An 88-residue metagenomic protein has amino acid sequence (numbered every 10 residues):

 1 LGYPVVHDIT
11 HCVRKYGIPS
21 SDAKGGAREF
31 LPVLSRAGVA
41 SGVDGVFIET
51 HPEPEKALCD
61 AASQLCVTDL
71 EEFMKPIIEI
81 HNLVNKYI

Functional and structural regions predicted by a protein language model:
L1-T50: Catalytic alpha/beta core domains of metabolic enzymes, predominantly
E53-K86: C-terminal helical cap(s) of enzyme catalytic domains, especially alpha/beta-barrels
